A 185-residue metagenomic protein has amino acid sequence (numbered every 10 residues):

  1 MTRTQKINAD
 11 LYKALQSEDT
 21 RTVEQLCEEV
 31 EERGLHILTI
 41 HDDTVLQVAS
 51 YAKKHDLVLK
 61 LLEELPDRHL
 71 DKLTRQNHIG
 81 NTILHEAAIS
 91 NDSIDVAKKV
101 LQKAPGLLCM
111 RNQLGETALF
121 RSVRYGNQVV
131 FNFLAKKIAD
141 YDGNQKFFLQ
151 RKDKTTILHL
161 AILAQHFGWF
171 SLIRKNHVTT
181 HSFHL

Functional and structural regions predicted by a protein language model:
M1-L185: Ankyrin repeat (ANK) tandem arrays and their immediately adjacent linkers/low-complexity segments
